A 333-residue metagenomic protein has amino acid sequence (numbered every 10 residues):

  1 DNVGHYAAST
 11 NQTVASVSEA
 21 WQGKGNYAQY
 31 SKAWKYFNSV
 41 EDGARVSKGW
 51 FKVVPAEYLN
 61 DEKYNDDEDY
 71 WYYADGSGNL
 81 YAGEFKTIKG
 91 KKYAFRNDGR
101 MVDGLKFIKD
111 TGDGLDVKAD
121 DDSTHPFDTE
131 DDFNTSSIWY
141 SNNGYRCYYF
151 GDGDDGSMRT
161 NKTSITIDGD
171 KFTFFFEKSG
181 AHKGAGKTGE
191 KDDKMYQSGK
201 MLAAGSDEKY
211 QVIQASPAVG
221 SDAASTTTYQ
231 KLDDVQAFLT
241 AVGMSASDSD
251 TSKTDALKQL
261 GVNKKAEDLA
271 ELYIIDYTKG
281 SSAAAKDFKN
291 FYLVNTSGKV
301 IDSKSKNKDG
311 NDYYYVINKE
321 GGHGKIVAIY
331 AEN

Functional and structural regions predicted by a protein language model:
D1-N333: Extracellular adhesion/carbohydrate-binding repeat motifs centered on closely spaced tryptophans
